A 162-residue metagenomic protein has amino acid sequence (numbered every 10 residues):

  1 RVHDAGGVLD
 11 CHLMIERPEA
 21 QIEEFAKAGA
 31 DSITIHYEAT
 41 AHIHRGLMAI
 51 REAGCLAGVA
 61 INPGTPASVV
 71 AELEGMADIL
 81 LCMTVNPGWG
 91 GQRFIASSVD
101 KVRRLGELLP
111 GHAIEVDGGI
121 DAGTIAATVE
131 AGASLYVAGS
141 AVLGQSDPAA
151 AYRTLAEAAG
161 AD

Functional and structural regions predicted by a protein language model:
R1-L9, E16-R17, I125-V142: A short alpha/beta connector and helix-capping loop motif
A5-L9, A20-E24, A28-A113: Conserved anion-binding
C11, V116-A122: Generic detector of well-ordered alpha-helical packing
F25, L80, L105, D117 (+3 more regions): Conserved, mostly hydrophobic/aromatic
I50, V129, L143-D162: C-terminal helical cap(s) of enzyme catalytic domains, especially alpha/beta-barrels
V59, V116, V137-A138, G144: Hydrophobic residues in well-ordered beta-strands that form the structural core
I95, A113-V116, I125-A126, L135: Active-site-adjacent loop and "lid" segments of alpha/beta metabolic enzymes
